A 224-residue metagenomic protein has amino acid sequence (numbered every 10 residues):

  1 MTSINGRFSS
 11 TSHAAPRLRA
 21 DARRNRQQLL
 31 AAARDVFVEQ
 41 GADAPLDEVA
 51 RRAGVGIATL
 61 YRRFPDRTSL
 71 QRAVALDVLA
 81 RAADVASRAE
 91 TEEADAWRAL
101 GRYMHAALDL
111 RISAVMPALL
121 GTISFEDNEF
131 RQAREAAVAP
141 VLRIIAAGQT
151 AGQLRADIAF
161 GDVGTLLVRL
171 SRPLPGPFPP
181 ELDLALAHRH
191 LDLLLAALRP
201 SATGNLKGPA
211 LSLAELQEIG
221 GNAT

Functional and structural regions predicted by a protein language model:
M1-H13, A139-T150, G176, P180-T224: C-terminal peripheral helix-coil segments that are non-catalytic and often amphipathic
M1-R51, S69-R72: Basic, helix-initiating cap at the start of DNA-binding domains
F37, P45-L46, I57, R67 (+3 more regions): Amphipathic alpha-helical segments enriched in hydrophobic/aromatic and basic residues that form the DNA-contacting
G41-A42, R62, R155: Helix-turn-helix/winged-helix DNA-binding modules
G54-F64: Short hydrophobic/aromatic patch on the recognition helix
A73, A80-S113, E126-E129, A133-A136: Hydrophobic alpha-helical connector segments
D77, F125-G176, A185-R189: Amphipathic alpha-helical packing segments from all-alpha helical-bundle domains
A118-D127, P209-L211: Short linear capping/connector segments at secondary-structure termini
